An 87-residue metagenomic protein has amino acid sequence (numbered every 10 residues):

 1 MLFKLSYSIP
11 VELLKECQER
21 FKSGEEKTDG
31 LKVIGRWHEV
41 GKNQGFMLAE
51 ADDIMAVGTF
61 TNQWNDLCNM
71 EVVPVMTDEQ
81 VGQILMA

Functional and structural regions predicted by a protein language model:
M1-A87: Conserved, structured core segments of small domains
